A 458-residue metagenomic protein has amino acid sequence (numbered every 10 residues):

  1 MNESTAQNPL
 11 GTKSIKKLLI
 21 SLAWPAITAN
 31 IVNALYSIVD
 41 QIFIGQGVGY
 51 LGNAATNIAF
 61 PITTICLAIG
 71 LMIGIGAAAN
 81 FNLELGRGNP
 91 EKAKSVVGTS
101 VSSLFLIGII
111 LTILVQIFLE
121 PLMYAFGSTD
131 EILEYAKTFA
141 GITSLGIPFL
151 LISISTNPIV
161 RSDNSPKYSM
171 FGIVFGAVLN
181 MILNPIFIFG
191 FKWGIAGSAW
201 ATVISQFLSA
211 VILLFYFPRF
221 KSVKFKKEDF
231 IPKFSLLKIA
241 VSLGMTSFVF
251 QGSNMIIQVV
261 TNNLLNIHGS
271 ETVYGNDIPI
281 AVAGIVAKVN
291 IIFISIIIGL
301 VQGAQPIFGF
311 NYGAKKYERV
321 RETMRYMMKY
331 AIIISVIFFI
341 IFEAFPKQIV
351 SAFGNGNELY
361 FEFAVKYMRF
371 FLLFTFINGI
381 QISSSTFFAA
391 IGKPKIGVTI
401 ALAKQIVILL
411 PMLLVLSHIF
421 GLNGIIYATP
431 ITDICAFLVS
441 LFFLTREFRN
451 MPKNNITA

Functional and structural regions predicted by a protein language model:
M1-A26, F81-P148, K192-M245, F308-L373 (+1 more regions): Short alpha-helical transmembrane segments in multi-pass integral membrane proteins
K16-L35, V39, I62-I69, L145 (+5 more regions): Residue-level signal for short hydrophobic patches within transmembrane helices of multi-pass membrane transporters
I20, Y36, I73, L114-F118 (+13 more regions): Residue-level signal for transmembrane alpha-helical positions in Major Facilitator Superfamily
S21-D40, I142, G176, S205-S209 (+1 more regions): Transmembrane helical elements of multi-pass membrane transporters/channels
L35-N53, M123-D130, I186-W193, M255-I285 (+4 more regions): Helix-terminus/linker motif at the lipid-water interface of multi-pass membrane proteins
N53-I113, L150-S169, N262, V282-P346 (+1 more regions): Small-residue-rich hydrophobic transmembrane alpha-helices
G74, T143-R161, S169-N180, S198-L213 (+4 more regions): Short runs within selected transmembrane alpha-helices of multi-pass transporters and secretion channels
V115, P158, N184, I188 (+7 more regions): Structural signal for membrane-spanning alpha-helices in multi-pass inner-membrane proteins, emphasizing helix cores
